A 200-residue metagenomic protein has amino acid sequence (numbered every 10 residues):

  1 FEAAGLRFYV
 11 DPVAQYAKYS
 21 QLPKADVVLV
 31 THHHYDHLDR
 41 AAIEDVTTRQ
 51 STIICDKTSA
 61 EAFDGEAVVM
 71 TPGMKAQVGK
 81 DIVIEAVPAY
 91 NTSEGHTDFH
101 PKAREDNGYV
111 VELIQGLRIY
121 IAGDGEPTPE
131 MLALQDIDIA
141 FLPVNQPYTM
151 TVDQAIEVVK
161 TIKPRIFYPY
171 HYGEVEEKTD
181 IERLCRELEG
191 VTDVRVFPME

Functional and structural regions predicted by a protein language model:
F1-P23, V69-Q135, M150, M199-E200: Core dinuclear metal-dependent hydrolase active-site scaffold
V10-D11, L29-V30, E85, A89 (+2 more regions): Redox-cofactor binding/interface segments in oxidoreductases and associated redox assembly factors
A14-A62, D136-F141, K163: Active-site metal-binding motif and surrounding structural segment of the metallo-beta-lactamase
A14-Q15, H33-Y35, T58-A60, P72-A76 (+2 more regions): Short, acidic/turn-prone active-site loops that include or flank metal/cofactor- and phosphate-binding residues
A41-V46, A62, E130-A133, Q154-V158 (+1 more regions): A short acidic, amphipathic alpha-helical/loop segment
G65-V78, I156, K160-E200: Binuclear metal-ion centers of metallo-dependent hydrolases, dominated by the metallo-beta-lactamase
V111-I162, Y170-K178: Metallo-beta-lactamase
